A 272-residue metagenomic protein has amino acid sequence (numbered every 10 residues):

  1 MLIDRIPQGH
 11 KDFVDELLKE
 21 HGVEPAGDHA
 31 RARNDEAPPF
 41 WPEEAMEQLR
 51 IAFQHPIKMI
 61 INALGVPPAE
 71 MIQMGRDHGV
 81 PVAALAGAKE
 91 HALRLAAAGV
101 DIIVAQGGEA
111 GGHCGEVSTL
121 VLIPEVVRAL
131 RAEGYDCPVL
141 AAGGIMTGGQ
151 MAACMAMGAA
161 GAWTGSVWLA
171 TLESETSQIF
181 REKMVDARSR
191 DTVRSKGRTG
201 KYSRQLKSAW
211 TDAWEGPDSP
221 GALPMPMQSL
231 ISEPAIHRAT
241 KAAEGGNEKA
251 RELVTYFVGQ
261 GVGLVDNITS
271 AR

Functional and structural regions predicted by a protein language model:
M1-E133: Active-site entrance/lid segments in N-terminal catalytic domains of soluble metabolic enzymes
I3-K11, L18-K19, E116-P138, M146-R272: Conserved active-site-proximal phosphate/metal-binding subdomains
V66, I145-M146: Residue-level detector of alpha-helix initiation sites
A142: Short hydrophobic "strand-cap" motifs at the C-terminus of beta-strands
